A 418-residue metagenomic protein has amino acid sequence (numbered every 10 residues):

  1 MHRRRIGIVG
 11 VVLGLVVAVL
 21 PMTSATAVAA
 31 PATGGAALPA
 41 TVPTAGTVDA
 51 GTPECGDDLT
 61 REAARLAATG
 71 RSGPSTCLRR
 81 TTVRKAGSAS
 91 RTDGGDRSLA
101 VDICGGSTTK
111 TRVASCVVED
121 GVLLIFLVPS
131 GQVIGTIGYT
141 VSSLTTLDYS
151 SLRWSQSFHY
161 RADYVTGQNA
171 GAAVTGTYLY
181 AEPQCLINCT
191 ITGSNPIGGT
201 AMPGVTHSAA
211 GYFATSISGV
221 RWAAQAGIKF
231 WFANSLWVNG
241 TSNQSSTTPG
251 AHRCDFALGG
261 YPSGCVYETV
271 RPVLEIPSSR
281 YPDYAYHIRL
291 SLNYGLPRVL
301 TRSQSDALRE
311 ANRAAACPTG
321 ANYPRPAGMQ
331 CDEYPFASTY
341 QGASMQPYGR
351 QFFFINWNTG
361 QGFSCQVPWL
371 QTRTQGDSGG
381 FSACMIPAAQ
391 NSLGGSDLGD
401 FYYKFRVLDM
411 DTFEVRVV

Functional and structural regions predicted by a protein language model:
M1-P31: Secretory targeting and sorting signals
P31-G328, A337-V418: Nuclease and nuclease-like effector domains acting on nucleic acids or nucleotide cofactors
C331: Short hydrophobic beta-strand that contains or immediately precedes a catalytic carboxylate
